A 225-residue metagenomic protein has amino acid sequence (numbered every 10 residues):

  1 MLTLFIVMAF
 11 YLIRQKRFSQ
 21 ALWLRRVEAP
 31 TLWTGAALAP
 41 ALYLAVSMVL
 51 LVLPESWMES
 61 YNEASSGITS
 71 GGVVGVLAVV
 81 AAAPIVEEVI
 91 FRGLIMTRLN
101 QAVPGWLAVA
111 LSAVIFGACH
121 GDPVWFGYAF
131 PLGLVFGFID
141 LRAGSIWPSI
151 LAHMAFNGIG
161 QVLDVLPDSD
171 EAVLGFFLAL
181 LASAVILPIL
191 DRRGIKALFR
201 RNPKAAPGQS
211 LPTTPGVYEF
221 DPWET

Functional and structural regions predicted by a protein language model:
M1-Q15, P30, T34, F176-L178: Alpha-helical transmembrane segments in multi-pass membrane proteins
A9-F18, I139-L141, I186-I195: Structural signal for the C-terminal ends of transmembrane alpha-helices and the immediately following loop
F18, E28-T31, G72-V73, V103-A110 (+2 more regions): Membrane-helix interface segments
S19-V89, T97, Q101, A197-P207 (+2 more regions): Juxtamembrane helix-loop-helix connectors linking adjacent transmembrane helices in multi-pass membrane enzymes
V86-L111, F138-S145: Membrane-interface helix/loop boundary segments of multi-pass membrane proteins
G105-H120, M154: Small-polar-interrupted transmembrane alpha-helices in polytopic inner-membrane proteins
A113, V124-L180: Functionally important transmembrane alpha-helices
M154-T225: C-terminal membrane module of polytopic membrane proteins
